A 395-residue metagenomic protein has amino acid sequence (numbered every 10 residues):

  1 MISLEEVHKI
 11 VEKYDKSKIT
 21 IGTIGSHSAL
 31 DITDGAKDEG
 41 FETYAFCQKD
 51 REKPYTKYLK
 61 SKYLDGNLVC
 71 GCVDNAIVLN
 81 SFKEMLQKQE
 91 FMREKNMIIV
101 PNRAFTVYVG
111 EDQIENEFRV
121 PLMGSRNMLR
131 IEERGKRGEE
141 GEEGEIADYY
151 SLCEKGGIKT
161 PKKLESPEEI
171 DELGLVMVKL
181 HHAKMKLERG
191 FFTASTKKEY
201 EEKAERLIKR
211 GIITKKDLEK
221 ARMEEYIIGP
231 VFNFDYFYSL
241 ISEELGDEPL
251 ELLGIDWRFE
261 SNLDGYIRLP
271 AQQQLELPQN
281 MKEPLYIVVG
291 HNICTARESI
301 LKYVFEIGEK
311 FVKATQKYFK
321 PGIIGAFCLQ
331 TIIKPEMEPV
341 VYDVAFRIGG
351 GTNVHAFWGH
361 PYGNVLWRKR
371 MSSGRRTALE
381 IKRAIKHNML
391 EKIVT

Functional and structural regions predicted by a protein language model:
M1-I10: Positively charged, low-complexity intrinsically disordered leader regions
F41-D50: Short internal beta-strands
R51-M177, H182-M185: Conserved N-proximal alpha/beta basic substrate-recognition cap immediately N-terminal to, or forming the N-lobe
K57-V69, S261-I300, H360-M371: Charged, glycine/proline-rich intrinsically disordered loops and linkers
L173-A194, G211-G229: ATP-grasp fold ATP-binding core
K198-E283, I300-Y303, F311, Q316-F319 (+2 more regions): Phosphate-binding site of ATP-dependent enzymes
E243-E244, V288-T395: ATP-dependent carboxylate activation and anion-phosphoryl transfer catalytic cores that bind Mg-ATP to form
